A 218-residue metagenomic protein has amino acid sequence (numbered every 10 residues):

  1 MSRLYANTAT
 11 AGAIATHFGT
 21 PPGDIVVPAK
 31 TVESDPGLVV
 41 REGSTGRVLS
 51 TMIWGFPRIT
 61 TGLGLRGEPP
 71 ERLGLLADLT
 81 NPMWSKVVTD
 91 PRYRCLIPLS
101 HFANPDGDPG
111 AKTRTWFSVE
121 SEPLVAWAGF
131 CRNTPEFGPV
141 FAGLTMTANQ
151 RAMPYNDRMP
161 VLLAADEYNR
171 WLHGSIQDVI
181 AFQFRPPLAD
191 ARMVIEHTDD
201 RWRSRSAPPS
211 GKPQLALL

Functional and structural regions predicted by a protein language model:
M1-L218: Short linear sequence motif anchored by a di-proline
